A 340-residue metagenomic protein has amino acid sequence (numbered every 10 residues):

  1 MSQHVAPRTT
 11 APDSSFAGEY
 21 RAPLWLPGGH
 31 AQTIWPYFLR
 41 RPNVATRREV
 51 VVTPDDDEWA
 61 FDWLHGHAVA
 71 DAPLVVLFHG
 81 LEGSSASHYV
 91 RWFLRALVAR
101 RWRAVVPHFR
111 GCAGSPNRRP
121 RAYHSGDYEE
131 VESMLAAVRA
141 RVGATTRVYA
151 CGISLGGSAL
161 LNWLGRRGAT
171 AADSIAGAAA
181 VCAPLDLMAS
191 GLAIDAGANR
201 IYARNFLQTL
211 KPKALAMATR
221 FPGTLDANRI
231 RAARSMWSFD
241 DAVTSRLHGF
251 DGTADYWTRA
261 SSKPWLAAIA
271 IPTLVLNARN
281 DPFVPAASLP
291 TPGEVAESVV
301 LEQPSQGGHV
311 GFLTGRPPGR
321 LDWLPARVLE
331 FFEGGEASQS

Functional and structural regions predicted by a protein language model:
T10, A144-H248: Alpha/beta-hydrolase-fold enzymes
P27-H67, L313-G319: N-terminal cap/lid segment of alpha/beta-hydrolase-fold proteins
A72-G80: Short beta-strand element of the alpha/beta-hydrolase
G83-R95, A286-S288: The serine-hydrolase catalytic nucleophile loop
A86, L94-R118: Conserved alpha/beta-hydrolase
A96, C112-Y149: Catalytic nucleophile-loop/oxyanion-hole region of alpha/beta-hydrolase and closely related hydrolase-like folds
I269, V275-N277, D281: Short beta-strand/loop motif that positions the catalytic acidic residue of the alpha/beta-hydrolase fold
G307-S340: Catalytic active-site module of serine/aspartate enzymes centered on a nucleophile-bearing elbow/loop
